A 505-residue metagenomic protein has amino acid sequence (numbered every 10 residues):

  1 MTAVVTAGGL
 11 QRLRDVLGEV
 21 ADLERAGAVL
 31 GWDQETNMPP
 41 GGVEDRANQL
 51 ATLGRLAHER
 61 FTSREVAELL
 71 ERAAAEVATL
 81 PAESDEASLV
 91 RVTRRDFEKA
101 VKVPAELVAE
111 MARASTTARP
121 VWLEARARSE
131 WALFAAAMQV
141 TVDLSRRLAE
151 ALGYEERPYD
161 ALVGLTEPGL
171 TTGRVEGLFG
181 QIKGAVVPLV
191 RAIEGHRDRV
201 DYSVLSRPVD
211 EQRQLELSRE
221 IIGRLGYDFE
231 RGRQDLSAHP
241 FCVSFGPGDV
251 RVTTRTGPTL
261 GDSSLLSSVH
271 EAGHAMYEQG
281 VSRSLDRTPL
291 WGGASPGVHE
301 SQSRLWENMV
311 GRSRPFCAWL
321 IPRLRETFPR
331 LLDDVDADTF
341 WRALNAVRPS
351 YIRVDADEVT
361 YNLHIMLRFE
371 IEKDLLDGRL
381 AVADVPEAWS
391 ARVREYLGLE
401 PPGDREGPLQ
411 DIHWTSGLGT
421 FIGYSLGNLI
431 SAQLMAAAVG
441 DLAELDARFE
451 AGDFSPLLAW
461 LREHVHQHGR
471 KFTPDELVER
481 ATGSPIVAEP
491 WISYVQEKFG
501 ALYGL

Functional and structural regions predicted by a protein language model:
M1-P168, Q496-L505: A well-structured
T2-G9, R25-G31, G41, D45 (+3 more regions): C-terminal, non-catalytic "cap/extension" segments appended to globular domains
L13, G153, H270, S303 (+3 more regions): Divalent metal-coordination and catalytic microenvironments
L13, S263-R283, E300-R304: Active-site recognition of the HExxH zinc-binding catalytic motif
D45, L107-E110, A137-V140, L178 (+12 more regions): Secondary-structure capping and boundary motifs in well-ordered enzyme cores
M111-S263: Contiguous, non-catalytic segments that form substrate-binding/exosite surfaces or channel walls
E230-R231, S284-T288, R312-P322, V382-A383 (+1 more regions): Acidic/polar loop patches that form or flank catalytic/metal-binding clefts of enzymes that bind anionic ligands
G292-D333: Post-HExxH zinc-binding segment in Zn-dependent metallohydrolases
